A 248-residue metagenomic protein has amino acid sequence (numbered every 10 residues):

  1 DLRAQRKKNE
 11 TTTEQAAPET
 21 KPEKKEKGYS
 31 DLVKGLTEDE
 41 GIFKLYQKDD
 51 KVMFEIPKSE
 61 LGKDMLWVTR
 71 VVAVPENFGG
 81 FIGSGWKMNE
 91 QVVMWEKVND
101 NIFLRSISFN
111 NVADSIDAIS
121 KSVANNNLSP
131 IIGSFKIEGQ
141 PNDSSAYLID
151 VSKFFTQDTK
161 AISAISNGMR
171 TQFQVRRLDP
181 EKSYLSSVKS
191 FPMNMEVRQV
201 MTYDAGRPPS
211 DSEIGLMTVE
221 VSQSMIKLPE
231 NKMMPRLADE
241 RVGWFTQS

Functional and structural regions predicted by a protein language model:
L2-A4: Boundary at the C-terminal end of the N-terminal hydrophobic targeting segment
R6-M53, P57-S248: Auxiliary tRNA-acceptor-end handling modules of aminoacyl-tRNA synthetases
